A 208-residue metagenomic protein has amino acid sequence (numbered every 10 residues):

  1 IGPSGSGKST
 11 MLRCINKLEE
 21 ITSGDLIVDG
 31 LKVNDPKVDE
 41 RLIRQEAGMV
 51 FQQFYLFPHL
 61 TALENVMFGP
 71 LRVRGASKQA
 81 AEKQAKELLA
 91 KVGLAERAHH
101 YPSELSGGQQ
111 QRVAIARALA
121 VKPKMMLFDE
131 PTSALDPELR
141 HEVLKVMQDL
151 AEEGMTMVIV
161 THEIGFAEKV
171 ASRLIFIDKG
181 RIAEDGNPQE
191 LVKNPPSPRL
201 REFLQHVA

Functional and structural regions predicted by a protein language model:
I1-P188: ABC family nucleotide-binding domain
D178-K179, A183, Q189-A208: C-terminal boundary and immediately downstream tail of ABC-type ATPase nucleotide-binding domains
